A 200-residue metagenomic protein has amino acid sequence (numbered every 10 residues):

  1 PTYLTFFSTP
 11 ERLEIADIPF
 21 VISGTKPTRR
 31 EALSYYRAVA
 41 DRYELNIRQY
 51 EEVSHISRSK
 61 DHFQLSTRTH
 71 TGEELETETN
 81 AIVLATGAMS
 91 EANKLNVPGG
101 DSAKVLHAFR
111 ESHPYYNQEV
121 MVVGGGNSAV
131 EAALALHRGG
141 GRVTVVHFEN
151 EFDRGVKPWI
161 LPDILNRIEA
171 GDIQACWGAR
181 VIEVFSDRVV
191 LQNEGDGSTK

Functional and structural regions predicted by a protein language model:
T2-L33, D172: Glycine-rich active-site loop/strand segments that organize a redox cofactor
L4-T5, R12, H55, E74-L75 (+3 more regions): Short secondary-structure boundary/capping segments
S34, E44, R48-T71, E76-T77 (+1 more regions): A Rossmann-like FAD-binding core segment of flavoenzymes
H55, M89-E91, A129: Glycine-rich nucleotide phosphate-binding loop and flanking beta-alpha elements of Rossmann-like dinucleotide-binding
R58, N93-L95, A132-A133, G155: Short glycine-/acidic-enriched loop or helix-start segments at secondary-structure transitions that form or flank
N80-A81, A103, N117-V120: Nucleotide donor/acceptor-binding cores
I82-R110, G195-K200: Glycine-rich beta-alpha-beta "Rossmann" dinucleotide-binding loop(s) and their flanking helix/strand
A108-G155, S198: Rossmann-like dinucleotide/flavin-binding elements
